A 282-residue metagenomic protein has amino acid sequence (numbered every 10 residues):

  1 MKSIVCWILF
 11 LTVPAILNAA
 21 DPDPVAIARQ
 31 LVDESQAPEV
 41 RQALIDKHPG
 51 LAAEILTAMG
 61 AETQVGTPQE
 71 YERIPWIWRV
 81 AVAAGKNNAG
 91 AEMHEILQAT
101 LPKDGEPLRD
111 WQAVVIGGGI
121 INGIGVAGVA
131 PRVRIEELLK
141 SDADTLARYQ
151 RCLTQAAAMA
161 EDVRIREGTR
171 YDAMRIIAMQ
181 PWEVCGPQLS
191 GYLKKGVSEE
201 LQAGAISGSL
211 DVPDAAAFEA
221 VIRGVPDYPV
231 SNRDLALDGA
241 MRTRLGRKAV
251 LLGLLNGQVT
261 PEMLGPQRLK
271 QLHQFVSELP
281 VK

Functional and structural regions predicted by a protein language model:
M1-V5: Positively charged n-region of N-terminal signal peptides that target proteins for export
C6-A15: Bacterial N-terminal signal peptides
A20-K282: Long, ordered, helix-rich scaffold segments
